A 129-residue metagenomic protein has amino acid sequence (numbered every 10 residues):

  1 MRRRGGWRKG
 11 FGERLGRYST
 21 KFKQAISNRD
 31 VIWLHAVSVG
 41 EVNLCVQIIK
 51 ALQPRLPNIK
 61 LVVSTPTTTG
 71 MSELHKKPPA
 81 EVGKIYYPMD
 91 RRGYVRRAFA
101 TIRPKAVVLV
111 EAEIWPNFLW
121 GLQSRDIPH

Functional and structural regions predicted by a protein language model:
R2-H129: Active-site and donor-binding regions of nucleotide-sugar-utilizing enzymes
